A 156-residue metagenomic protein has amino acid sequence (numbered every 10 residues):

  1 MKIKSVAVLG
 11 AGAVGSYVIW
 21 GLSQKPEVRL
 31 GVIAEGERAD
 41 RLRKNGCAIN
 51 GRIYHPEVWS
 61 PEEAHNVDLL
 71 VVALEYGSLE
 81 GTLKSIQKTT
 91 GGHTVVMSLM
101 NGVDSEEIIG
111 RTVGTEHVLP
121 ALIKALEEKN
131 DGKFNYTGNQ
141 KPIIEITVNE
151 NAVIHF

Functional and structural regions predicted by a protein language model:
M1-H55: NAD(P)+-binding Rossmann beta1-loop-alpha1 motif at the extreme N-terminus of oxidoreductases
I3-K4, D68, P142: Nucleotide donor/acceptor-binding cores
G10, A34, L74, M100 (+1 more regions): Short beta-strand/turn micro-motifs composed of small residues that flank or help shape donor/cofactor-binding pockets
V32, E57-S60, I146: Generic preference for hydrophobic
E35-G36, A121-I123, V148-N149: Fold-independent oxyanion-binding glycine-rich loops and adjacent beta-strand/coil segments at enzyme active sites
R38-R43, E106-E107, A152-I154: Short, charged/polar "capping" segments at the starts of alpha-helices and the immediately preceding loops
G51-N135: Rossmann-like NAD(P)(H) cofactor-binding subdomain of soluble oxidoreductases
K133-F156: Short beta-strand and adjoining strand-loop segment in the mid-core of the Rossmann-like NAD(P)-dependent dehydrogenase
